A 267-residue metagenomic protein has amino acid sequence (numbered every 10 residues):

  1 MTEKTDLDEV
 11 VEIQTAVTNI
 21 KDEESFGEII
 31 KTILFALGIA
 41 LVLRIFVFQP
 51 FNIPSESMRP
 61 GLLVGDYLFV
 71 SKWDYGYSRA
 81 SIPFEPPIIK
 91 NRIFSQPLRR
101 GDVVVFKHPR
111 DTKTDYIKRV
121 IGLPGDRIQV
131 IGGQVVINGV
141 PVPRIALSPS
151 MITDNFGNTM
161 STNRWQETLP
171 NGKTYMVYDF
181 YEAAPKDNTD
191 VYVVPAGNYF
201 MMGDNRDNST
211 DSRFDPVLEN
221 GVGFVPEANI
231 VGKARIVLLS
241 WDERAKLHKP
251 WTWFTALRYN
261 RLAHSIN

Functional and structural regions predicted by a protein language model:
T2-G27, F46-V47, F51-N52, P60-N267: Soluble "head" domains of membrane/secretory-pathway proteins
K31-F48: Hydrophobic membrane-insertion alpha-helices, especially the h-region of bacterial N-terminal signal peptides
E56: Acidic/histidine-enriched ion/cofactor-binding microenvironments in catalytic or ligand-binding pockets
